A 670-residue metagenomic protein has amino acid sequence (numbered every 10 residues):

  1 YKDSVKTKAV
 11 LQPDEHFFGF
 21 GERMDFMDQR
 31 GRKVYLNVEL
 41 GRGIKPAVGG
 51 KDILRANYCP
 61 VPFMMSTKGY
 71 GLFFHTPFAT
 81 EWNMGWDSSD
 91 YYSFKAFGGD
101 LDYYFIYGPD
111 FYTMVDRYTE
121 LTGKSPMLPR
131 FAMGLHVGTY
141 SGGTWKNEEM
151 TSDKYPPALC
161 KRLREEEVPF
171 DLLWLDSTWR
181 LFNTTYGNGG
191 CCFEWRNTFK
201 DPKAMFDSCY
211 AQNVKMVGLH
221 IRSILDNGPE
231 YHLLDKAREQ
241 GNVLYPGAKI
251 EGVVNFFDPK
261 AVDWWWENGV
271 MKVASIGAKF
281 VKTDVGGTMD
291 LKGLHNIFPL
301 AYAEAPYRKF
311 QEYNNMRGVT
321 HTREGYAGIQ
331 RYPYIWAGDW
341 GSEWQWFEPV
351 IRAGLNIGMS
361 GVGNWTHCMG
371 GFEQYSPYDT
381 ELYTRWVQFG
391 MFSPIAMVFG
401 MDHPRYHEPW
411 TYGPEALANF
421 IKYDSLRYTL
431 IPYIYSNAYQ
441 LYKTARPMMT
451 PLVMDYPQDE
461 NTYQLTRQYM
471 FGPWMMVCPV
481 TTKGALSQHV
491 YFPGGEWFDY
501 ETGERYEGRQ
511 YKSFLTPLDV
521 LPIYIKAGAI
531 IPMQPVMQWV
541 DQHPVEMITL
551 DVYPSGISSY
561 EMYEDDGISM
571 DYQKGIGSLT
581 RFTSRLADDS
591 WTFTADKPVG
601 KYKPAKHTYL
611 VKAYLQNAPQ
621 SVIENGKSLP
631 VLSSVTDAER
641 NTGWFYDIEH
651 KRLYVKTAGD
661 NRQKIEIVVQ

Functional and structural regions predicted by a protein language model:
Y1, S66, N255, D499 (+4 more regions): Acidic/polar residues at beta-strand termini and the immediately following turn/coil
Y1-D3, T7-V10, F94, D102-Y103 (+3 more regions): Generic recognition of long tandem-repeat/solenoid scaffolds
K2-V520, I525-K526: Catalytic-domain carbohydrate-binding cleft regions of carbohydrate-active enzymes
G43-D52, G85-S89, T144-T151, V540-Q542 (+4 more regions): Low-complexity, polar-biased intrinsically disordered regions enriched in Pro/Ser/Thr/Gly
M64, F94-K95, Q468, T580-L586 (+1 more regions): Short, exposed beta-strand/loop patches in secreted or surface proteins that constitute
N242-L244, Y500-L518, I623-R652: Solvent-exposed beta-strand/loop surfaces of large extracellular or lumenal domains
V490, F514, L629, I665-I667: Generic detection of short hydrophobic beta-strand segments and adjacent strand-loop junctions
A527-K627, T636, D647-Q663, V669-Q670: Accessory, solvent-exposed terminal regions and/or long lumenal/extracellular loops of proteins
